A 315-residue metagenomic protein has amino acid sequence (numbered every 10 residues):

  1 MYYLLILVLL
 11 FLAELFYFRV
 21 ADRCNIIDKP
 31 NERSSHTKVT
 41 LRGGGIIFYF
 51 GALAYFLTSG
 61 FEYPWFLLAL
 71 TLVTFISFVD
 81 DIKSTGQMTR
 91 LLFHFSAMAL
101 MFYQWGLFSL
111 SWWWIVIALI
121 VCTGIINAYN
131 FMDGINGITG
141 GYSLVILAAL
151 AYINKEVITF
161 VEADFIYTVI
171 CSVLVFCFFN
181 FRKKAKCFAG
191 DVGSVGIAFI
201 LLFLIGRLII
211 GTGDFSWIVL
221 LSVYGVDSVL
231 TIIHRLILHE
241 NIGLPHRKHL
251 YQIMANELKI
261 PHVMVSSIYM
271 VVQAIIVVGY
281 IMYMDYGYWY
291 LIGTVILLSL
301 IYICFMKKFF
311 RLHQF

Functional and structural regions predicted by a protein language model:
M1-V229: "…together with the soluble PPM/PP2C metallo-phosphatase catalytic core" -> "…together with the soluble PPM/PP2C
L15-L41, I232-V263: Cytosolic, membrane-interface loops and tails of multi-pass inner-membrane proteins
R19-C24, K183, L236, I303-F315: Membrane-interface capping segments at transmembrane-helix boundaries
F75, V175, A274-G279, S299-Y302: Aromatic-anchored segments of alpha-helical transmembrane domains
I76, Q87-A97, Y290-F315: Alpha-helical transmembrane segments and their immediate juxtamembrane interface regions
G86-T89, G190, S222, I260-I268 (+1 more regions): Membrane-interface starts of transmembrane alpha-helices
V169, P261-V278: Hydrophobic membrane-spanning alpha-helices of multi-pass integral membrane proteins
V278-V295: Extracellular/periplasmic helix-loop-helix junctions in multi-pass membrane proteins
